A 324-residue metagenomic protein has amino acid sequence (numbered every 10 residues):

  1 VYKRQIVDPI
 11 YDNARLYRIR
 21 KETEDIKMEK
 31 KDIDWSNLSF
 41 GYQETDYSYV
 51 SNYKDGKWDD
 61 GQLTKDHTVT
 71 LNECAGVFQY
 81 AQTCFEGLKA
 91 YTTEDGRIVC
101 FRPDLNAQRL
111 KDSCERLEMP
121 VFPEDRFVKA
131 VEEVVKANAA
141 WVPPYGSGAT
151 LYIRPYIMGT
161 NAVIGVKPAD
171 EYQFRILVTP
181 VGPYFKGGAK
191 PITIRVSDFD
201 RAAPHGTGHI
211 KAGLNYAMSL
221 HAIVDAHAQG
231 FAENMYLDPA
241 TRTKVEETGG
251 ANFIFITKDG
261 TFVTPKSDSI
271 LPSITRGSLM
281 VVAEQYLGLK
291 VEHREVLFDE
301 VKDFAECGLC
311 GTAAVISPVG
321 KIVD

Functional and structural regions predicted by a protein language model:
V1-Q5: Conserved small/polar residues in nucleotide/adenosyl-binding loops
Y17-D46, E94, K186, A240-D324: Conserved catalytic-core subdomain
Y17-S113: N-terminal accessory segments that position/regulate proteins before the catalytic core
D34, P103-N106, K111, E115-Q229: Extended Lys/Arg-rich, glycine-bearing segments that form polyanion-binding/interaction patches within enzyme domains
Y49-S51, L88-K89, R175, N234-M235 (+1 more regions): Short beta-strand scaffold segments in enzyme catalytic cores
N52-D59, Y91-G96, P103, T160 (+4 more regions): Short acidic-glycine loop/turn motifs at beta-strand connectors
H227-V245: Long, well-ordered mid-to-C-terminal structural blocks that present hydrophobic/aromatic surfaces
